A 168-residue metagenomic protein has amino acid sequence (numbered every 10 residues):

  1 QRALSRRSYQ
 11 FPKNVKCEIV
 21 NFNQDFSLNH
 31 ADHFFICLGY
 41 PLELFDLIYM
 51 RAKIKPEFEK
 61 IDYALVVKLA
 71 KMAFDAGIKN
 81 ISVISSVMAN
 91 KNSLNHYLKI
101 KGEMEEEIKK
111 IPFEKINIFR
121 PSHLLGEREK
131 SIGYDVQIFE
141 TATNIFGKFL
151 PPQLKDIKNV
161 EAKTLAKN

Functional and structural regions predicted by a protein language model:
Q1: Short beta-strand element of Class I
L4, Y9, A31, L38 (+3 more regions): Structured catalytic cores of enzymes that bind and process phosphorylated ligands/cofactors
L4-R7, M50-K99, E105, K110 (+1 more regions): Conserved Rossmann-fold NAD(P)-dependent oxidoreductase catalytic core, especially the SDR/UDP-sugar
R7-I19: N-terminal beta-loop-helix "entrance" segment that forms/cooperates in small-molecule cofactor or anionic ligand
K13, F45-L47, F74, N92-L94 (+1 more regions): Short glycine-/acidic-enriched loop or helix-start segments at secondary-structure transitions that form or flank
K16-K68, M72-D75: NAD(P)H-binding glycine-rich loop region in Rossmannoid oxidoreductase-like domains and their noncatalytic homologs
P41, S85-M88, S122-L125: Active-site segment of SDR-like NAD(P)-dependent oxidoreductases
K91-N168: Oxidoreductase cofactor-interface core, primarily capturing Rossmann-like NAD(P)-dependent enzymes
